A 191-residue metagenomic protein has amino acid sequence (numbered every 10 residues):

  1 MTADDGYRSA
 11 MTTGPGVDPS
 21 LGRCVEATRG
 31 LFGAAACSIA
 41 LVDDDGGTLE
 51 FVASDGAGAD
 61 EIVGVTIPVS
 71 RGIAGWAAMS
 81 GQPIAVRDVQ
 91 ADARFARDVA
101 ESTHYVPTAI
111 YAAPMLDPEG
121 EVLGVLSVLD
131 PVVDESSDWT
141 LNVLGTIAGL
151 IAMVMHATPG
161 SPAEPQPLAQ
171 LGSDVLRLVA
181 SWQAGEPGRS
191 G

Functional and structural regions predicted by a protein language model:
G6-Y7, G16-I39, I73, I147 (+3 more regions): Amphipathic alpha-helical coiled-coil segments that mediate homodimerization and allosteric signal transmission
A27, S38-I62: GAF sensory/regulatory domain recognition with acknowledged cross-activation on helical regulatory dimers
A57, V125-D134: Short beta-strand-to-loop transition segments that serve as allosteric relay/switch motifs in sensory/regulatory domains
A59-D60, R87-A109, D130: Signal-transducing coupling segments at domain and membrane junctions
D60-I84: Acidic/proline- and glycine-rich, intrinsically disordered low-complexity segments that serve as regulatory linkers
T108-D117: A short, aliphatic-rich beta-strand micro-motif
P118, S136-H156: Amphipathic alpha-helical "output/dimerization" segments
A157-G191: Signal-transducing coiled-coil/dimerization helices and immediately adjacent hinge/linker segments that couple sensory
